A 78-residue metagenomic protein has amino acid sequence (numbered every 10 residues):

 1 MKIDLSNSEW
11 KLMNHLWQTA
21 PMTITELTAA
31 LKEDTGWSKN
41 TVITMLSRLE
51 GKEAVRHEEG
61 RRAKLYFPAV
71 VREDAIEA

Functional and structural regions predicted by a protein language model:
I3, L16-P21, E33: Short helix-capping/hinge SLiMs at alpha-helix to coil transitions
I3-S8, G60-A78: Short, cationic-aromatic polyanion-contact patches
W10-N14, E26: Pre-recognition alpha-helix immediately N-terminal to the DNA-recognition helix within helix-turn-helix or winged-helix
M22-A30: Short acidic, hydrophobic short linear motifs in intrinsically disordered regions
A29-W37: Short helix-coil junctions and helix-kink-helix linkers
R48: Alpha-helical DNA-recognition elements
E53: Glycine-centered, phosphate/nucleic-acid-interacting loop/turn motifs that mediate DNA/RNA or nucleotide
H57: Short beta-strand "wing" residues that participate in macromolecule-binding interfaces
